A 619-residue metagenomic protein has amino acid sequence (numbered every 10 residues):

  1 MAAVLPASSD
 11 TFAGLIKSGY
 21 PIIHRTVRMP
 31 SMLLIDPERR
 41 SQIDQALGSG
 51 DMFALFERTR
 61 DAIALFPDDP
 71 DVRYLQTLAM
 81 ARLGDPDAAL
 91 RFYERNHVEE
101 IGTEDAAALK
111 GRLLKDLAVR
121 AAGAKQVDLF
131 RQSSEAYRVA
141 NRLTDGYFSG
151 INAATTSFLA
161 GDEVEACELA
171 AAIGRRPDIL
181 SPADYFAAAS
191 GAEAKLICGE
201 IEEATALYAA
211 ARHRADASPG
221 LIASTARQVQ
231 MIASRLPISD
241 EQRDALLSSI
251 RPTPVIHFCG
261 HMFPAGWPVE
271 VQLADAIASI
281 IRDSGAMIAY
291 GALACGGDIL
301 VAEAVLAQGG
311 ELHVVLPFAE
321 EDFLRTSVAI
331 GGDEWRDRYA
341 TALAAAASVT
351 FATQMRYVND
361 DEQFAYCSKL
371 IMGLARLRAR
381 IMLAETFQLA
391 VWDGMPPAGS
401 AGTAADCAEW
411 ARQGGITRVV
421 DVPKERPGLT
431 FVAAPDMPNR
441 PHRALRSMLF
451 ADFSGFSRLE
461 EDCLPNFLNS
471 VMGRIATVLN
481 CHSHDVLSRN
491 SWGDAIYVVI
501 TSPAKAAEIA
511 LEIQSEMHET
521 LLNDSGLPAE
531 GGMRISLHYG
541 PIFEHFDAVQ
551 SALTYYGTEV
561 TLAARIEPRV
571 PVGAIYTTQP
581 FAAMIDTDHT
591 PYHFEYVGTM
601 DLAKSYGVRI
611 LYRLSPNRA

Functional and structural regions predicted by a protein language model:
R25-D36, I179-P182: TPR-adjacent "capping" and linker segments in tetratricopeptide-repeat scaffold/adaptor proteins
L34-D61, L75, V119-R120: Alpha-helical segment of the N-proximal tetratricopeptide repeat
S41, L75, L109, L113-D116 (+4 more regions): "A position-specific structural signal for the A-helix of alpha-solenoid helical repeats
L55, A89, A166, E203-A204 (+1 more regions): Solenoid-repeat scaffolds in large eukaryotic assemblies
L65, D69, Y74-L90, E94-G123 (+4 more regions): Acidic/glycine-enriched connector segments
G111, P438-I509, E516: Catalytic NTP-binding/metal-coordinating core of nucleotidyl cyclase/transferase enzymes
N141-R142, G146, A154, F158 (+1 more regions): TPR/TPR-like (Sel1-like) alpha-helical repeat modules
V498-R618: Catalytic beta-strand-to-alpha-helix segment of the class III nucleotidyl cyclase homology domain
